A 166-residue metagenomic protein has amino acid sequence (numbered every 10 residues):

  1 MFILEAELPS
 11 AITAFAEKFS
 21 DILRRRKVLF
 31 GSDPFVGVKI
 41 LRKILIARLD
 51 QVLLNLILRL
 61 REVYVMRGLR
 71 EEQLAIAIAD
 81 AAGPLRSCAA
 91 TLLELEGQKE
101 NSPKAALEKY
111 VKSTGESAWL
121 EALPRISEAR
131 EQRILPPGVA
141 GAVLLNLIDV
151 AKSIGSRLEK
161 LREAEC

Functional and structural regions predicted by a protein language model:
M1-F2, S32, L85-C88: Short acidic (Asp/Glu) and glycine-rich catalytic loops that position anionic groups and cofactors
M1-F30, G37: Conserved catalytic core of two-metal-ion nucleotidyltransferases
E17, R24-G31, N55-E62, M66: Alpha-helix capping at helix-to-loop junctions
F30-S32, L92-L93: Short amphipathic alpha-helical segments with coiled-coil-like heptad repeat character
K39-C166: Conserved nucleotidyltransferase catalytic core and NTase-mimicking acidic/glycine-rich helix/loop elements in nucleic
